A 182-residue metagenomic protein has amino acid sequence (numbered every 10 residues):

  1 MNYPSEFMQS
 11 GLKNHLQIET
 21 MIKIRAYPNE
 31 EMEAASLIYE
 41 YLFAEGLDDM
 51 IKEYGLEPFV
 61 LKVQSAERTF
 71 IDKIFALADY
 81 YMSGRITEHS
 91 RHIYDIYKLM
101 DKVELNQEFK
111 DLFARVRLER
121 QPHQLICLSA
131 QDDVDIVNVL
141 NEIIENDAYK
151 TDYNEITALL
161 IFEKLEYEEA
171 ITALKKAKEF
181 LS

Functional and structural regions predicted by a protein language model:
M1-S182: Structured mid-to-C-terminal alpha-helical surface segments
